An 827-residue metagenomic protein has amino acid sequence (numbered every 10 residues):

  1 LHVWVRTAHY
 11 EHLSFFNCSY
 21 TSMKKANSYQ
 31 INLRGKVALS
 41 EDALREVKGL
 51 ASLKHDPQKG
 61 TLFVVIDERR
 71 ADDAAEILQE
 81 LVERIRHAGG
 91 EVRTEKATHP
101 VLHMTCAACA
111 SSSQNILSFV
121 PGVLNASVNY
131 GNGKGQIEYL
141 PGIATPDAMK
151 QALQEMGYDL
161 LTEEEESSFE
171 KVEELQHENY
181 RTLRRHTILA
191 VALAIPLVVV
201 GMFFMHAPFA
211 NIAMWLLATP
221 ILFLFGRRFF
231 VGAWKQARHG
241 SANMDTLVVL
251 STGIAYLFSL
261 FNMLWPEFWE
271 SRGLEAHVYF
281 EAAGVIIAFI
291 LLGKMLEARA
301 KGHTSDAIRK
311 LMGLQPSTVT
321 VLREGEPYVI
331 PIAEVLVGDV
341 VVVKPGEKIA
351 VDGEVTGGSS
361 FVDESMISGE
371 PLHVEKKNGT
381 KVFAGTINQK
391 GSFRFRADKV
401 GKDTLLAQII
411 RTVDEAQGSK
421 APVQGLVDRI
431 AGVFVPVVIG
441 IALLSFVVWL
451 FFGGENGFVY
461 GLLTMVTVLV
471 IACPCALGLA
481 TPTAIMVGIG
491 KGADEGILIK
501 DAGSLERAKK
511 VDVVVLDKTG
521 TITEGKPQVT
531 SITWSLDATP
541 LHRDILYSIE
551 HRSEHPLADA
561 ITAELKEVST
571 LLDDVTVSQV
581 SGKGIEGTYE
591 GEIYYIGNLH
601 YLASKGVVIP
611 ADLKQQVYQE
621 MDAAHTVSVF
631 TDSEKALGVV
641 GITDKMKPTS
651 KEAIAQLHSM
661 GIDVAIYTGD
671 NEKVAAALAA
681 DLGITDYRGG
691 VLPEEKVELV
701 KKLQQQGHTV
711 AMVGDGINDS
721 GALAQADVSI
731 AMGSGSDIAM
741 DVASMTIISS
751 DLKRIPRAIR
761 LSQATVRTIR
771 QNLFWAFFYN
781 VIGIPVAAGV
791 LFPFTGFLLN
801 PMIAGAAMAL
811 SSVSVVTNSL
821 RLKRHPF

Functional and structural regions predicted by a protein language model:
L1-F209, K310, E326-P327, L406-A407 (+2 more regions): Flexible metal-binding regulatory segments at protein termini and peripheral loops
S52-P57, T61-V64, P121-Y139, I143 (+5 more regions): Conserved cytosolic catalytic loops of P-type ATPases
S111, G591, T631-Q771: Conserved ATP-binding TGD loop and adjacent catalytic N/P-domain core of P-type ATPases
A152-K171, N211-M214, A218-T318, L322 (+6 more regions): Actuator/coupling domain of P-type ATPases
T187-P196, G425-G453, M465-C473, G478-T483 (+1 more regions): Bilayer-spanning, highly hydrophobic alpha-helical transmembrane segments
F203-H206, R238, L257, K491 (+7 more regions): Membrane-embedded alpha-helical bundles of multi-pass transporters
I367, L426, L463, C473-I549 (+3 more regions): Conserved catalytic phosphorylation-site environment of P-type ATPases
L557, K566-A677, L692: Signature of the cytosolic headpiece of P-type E1-E2 ATPases
